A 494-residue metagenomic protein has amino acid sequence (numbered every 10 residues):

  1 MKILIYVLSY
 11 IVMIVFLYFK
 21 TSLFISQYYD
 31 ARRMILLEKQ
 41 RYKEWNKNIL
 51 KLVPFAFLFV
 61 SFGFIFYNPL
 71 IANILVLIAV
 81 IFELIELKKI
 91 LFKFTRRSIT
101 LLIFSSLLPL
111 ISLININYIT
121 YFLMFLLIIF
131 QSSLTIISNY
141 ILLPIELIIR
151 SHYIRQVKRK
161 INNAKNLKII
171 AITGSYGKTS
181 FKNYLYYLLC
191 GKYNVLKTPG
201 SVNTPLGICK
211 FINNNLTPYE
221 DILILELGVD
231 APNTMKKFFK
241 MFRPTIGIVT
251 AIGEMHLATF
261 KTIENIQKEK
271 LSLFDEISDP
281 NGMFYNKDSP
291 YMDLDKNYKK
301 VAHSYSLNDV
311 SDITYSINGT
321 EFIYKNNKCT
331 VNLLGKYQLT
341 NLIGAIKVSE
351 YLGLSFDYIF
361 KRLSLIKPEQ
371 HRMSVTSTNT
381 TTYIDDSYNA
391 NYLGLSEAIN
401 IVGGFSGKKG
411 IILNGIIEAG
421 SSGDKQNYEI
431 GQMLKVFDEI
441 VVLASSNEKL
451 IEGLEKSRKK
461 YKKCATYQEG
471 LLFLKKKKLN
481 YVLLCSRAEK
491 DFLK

Functional and structural regions predicted by a protein language model:
M1-L147, V348-F356, K361-Y383, S387-K494: ATP-dependent carboxylate-amine ligase
V53-A72, T95-S98, P109-I116, I208-K210 (+3 more regions): Extended acidic/charged loop-beta regions that coordinate divalent cations and stabilize anionic phosphate/carboxylate
S132, M241-E254, Y291-K296, N326 (+3 more regions): A conserved, hydrophobic alpha-helical segment in the catalytic core of large ATP/adenylate-utilizing enzymes
L142-K165, I208: Membrane-proximal helical linkers
V157-N203, A488-E489: Walker A (P-loop) phosphate-binding motif
T204, C209-D295, G404, G410-L413 (+1 more regions): Flexible active-site lid/hinge loop adjacent to a nucleotide/diphosphate and Mg2+-phosphate binding pocket
I277-G282, K299-A302, F437, K459: A short helix->loop->beta-strand "cap" motif at the edges of active sites that frequently abuts
Y298-I317, N332-K336, F360-L365, K462-Q468: Beta-strand->loop->alpha-helix junctions that form or flank phosphate-binding loops in nucleotide-handling enzymes
